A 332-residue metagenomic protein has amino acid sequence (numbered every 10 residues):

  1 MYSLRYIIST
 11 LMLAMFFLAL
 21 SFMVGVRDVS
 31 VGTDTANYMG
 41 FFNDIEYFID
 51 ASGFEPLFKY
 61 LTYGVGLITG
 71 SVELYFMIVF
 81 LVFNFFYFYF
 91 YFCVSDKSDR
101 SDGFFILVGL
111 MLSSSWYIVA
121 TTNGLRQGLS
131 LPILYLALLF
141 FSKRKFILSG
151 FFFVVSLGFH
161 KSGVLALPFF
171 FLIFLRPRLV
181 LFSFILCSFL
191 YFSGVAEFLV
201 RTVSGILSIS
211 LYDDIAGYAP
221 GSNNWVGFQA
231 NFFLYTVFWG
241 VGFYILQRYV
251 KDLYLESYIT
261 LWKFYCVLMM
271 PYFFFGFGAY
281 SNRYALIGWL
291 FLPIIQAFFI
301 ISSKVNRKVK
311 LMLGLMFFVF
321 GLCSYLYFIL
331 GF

Functional and structural regions predicted by a protein language model:
S9-A14, L253-Y265, K308-G314: Membrane-interfacial loop-to-transmembrane alpha-helix junctions, especially the N-terminal start
T35-G40, A166-Y284, Y327-I329: Alpha-helical transmembrane segments and terminal signal-anchor/GPI-anchor hydrophobic tails, characterized by long
A36-G70: Short hydrophobic/aromatic helix or loop-helix immediately within or flanking a transmembrane segment in polytopic
I78-K97: Transmembrane-helix motifs of polytopic, lipid-linked glycan transferases
Y91-S113: Transmembrane-helix signature of polytopic, membrane-embedded enzymes that assemble or transfer cell-envelope glycans
V119-L129, L134, F159, Q247-K304: Membrane-water interface signatures at transmembrane helix termini and the short loops that connect adjacent helices
L134-I147: Membrane-interface transmembrane helices that cradle and orient dolichyl/undecaprenyl
K304-Y325: Signature aromatic-anchored transmembrane alpha helix within multi-pass, membrane-resident enzymes that catalyze glycan
